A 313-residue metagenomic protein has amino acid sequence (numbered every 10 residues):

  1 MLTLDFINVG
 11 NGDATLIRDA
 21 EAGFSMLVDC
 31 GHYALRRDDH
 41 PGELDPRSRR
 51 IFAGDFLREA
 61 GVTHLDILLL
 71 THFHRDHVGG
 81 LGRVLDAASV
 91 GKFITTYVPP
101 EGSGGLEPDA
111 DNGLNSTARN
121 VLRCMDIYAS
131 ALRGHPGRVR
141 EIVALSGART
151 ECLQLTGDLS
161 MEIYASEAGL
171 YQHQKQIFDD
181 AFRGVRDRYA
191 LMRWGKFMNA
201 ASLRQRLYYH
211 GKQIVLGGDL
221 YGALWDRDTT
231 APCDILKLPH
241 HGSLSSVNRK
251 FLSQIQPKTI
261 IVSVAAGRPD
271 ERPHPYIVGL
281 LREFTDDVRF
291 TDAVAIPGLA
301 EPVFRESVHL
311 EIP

Functional and structural regions predicted by a protein language model:
M1-A60, K196-D219: Conserved beta-strand hairpin/beta-sheet module of binuclear metal-dependent hydrolase folds, prominently
M1-L4, V78-I214, D286-V294, G298-P313: Flexible, acidic/histidine-containing loops and adjacent segments that form or flank the divalent-metal
N11-D13, Y33-L35, F73-V78, P100-S103 (+5 more regions): Active-site environment of divalent metal-dependent phosphoester hydrolases
F24-M26, Y33-T95, T230-S243, Q256-I261: Active-site metal-binding motif and surrounding structural segment of the metallo-beta-lactamase
D29-G31, T71-F73, T96, A144-A148 (+5 more regions): Active-site-proximal beta-strand/loop segments in catalytic clefts of secreted hydrolases
D39, L81-R83, E107, R227-T229 (+2 more regions): Short amphipathic alpha-helical segments
L203-Q213, G217-G218, A223, C233-P239 (+2 more regions): Solvent-exposed soluble domains appended to multi-pass membrane proteins
K250-Q256, I261, R268-P313: C-terminal regions of proteins
